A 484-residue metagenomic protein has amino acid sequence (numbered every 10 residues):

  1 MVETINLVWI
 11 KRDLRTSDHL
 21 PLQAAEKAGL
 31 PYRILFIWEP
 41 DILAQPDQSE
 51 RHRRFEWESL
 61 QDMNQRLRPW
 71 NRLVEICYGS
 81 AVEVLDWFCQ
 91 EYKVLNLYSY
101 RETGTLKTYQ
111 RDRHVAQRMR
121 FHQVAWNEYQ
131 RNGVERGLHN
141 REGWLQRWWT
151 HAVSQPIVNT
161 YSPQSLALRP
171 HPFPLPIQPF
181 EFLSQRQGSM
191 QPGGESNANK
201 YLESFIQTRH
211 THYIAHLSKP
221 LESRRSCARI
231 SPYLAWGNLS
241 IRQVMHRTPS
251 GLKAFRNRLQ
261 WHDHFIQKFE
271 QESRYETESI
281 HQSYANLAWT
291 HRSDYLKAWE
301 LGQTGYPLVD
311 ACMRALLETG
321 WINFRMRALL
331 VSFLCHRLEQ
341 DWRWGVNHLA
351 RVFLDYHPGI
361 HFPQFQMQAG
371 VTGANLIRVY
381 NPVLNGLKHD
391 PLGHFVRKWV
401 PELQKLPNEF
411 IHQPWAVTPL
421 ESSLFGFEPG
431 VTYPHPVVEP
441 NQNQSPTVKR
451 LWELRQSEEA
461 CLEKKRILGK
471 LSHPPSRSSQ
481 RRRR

Functional and structural regions predicted by a protein language model:
M1-N71, V448, W452, C461-K465 (+1 more regions): N-terminal beta-strand-loop-alpha-helix module at the start of alpha/beta ligand-binding or catalytic domains
T16-L22, E83-V84, R111-H114, G251 (+1 more regions): Short alpha-helical segments and helix-capping/turn motifs at coil-helix boundaries
Y32, V74, A125-W126: Hydrophobic beta-strand scaffold residues
C77-V82, E102-T105, V331-R337, R351: Conserved short loop/turn motifs at secondary-structure junctions
S80-S196, P363-Q366, V383: Beta-rich, aromatic/charged-enriched effector core domains that present basic-aromatic interfaces for binding
H122-V124, G143-Y284, H394-R484: Glycine/tryptophan-enriched, flexible segments
S223-N408: Active-site-proximal binding-pocket segments
